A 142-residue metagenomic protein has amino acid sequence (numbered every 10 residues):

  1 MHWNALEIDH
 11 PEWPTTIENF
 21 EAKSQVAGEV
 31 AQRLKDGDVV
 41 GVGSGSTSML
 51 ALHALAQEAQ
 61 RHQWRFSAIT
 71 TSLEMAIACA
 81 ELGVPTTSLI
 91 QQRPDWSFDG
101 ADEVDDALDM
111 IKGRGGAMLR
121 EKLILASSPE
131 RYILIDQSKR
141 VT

Functional and structural regions predicted by a protein language model:
H2-Q25, E74-T142: Conserved phosphate- and dinucleotide-binding cores of soluble alpha/beta proteins, encompassing both enzyme active
G28, W64-F66, L125: Intrinsically disordered, low-complexity segments enriched in polar/charged small residues
V30, A51-L55, I124: Buried hydrophobic packing segments
R33-D38: Short helix-loop-beta connector
V39, L50-S97: A phosphate-binding glycine/aspartate-rich beta-alpha loop in the early core of alpha/beta enzymes
V42: Catalytic, metal-anchored helix/loop core of enzyme active sites in primary metabolism
T47: Hydrophobic/small residue at the entry helix of a nucleotide-binding pocket
